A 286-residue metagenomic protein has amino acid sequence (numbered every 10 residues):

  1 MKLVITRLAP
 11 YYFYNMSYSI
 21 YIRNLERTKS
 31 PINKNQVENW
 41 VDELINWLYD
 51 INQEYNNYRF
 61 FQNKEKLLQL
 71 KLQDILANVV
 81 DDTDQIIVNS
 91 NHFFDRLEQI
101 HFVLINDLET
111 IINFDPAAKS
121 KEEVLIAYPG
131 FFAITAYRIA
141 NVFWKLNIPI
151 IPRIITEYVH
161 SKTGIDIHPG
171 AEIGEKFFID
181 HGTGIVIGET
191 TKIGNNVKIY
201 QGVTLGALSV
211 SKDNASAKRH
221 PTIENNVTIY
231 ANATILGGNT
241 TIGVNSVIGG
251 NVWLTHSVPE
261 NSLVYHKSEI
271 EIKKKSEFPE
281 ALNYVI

Functional and structural regions predicted by a protein language model:
M1-E157, P279-I286: Terminal amphipathic alpha-helical/low-complexity segments used for targeting or macromolecular assembly
V80, L205-S211: Short regulatory "switch" loops immediately downstream of catalytic or recognition motifs within protein catalytic
W144-I148, H160-G164, F178: Short helix-capping and hinge/turn segments at secondary-structure transitions, especially at repeat and domain
H160, E172, K212: Short acidic loop-to-helix transition motifs that present clustered carboxylates
T163, H168-P169, G174-E175, D180-E189 (+11 more regions): Left-handed beta-helix
K212-K218: Extended hydrophobic/aromatic segments used for targeting, binding, or gating
T255-V258, S276-E277, Y284-I286: C-terminal functional extensions of proteins
